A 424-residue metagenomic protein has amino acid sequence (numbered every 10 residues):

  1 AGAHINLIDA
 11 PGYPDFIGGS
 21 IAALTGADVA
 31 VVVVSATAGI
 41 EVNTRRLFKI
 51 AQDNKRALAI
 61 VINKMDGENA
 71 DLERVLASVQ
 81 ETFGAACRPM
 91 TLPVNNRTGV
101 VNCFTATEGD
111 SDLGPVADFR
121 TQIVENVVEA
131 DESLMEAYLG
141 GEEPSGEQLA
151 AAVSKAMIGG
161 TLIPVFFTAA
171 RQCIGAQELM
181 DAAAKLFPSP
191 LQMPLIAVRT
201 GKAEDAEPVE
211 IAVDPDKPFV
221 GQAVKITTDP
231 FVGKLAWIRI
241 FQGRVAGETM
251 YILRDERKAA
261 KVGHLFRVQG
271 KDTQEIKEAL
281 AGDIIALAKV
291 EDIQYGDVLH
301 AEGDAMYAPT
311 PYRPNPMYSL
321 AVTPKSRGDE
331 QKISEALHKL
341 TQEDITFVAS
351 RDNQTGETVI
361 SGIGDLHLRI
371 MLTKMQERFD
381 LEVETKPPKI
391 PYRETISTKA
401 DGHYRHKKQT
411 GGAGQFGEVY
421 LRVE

Functional and structural regions predicted by a protein language model:
A1-E424: Structural and coupling elements of P-loop NTPases
